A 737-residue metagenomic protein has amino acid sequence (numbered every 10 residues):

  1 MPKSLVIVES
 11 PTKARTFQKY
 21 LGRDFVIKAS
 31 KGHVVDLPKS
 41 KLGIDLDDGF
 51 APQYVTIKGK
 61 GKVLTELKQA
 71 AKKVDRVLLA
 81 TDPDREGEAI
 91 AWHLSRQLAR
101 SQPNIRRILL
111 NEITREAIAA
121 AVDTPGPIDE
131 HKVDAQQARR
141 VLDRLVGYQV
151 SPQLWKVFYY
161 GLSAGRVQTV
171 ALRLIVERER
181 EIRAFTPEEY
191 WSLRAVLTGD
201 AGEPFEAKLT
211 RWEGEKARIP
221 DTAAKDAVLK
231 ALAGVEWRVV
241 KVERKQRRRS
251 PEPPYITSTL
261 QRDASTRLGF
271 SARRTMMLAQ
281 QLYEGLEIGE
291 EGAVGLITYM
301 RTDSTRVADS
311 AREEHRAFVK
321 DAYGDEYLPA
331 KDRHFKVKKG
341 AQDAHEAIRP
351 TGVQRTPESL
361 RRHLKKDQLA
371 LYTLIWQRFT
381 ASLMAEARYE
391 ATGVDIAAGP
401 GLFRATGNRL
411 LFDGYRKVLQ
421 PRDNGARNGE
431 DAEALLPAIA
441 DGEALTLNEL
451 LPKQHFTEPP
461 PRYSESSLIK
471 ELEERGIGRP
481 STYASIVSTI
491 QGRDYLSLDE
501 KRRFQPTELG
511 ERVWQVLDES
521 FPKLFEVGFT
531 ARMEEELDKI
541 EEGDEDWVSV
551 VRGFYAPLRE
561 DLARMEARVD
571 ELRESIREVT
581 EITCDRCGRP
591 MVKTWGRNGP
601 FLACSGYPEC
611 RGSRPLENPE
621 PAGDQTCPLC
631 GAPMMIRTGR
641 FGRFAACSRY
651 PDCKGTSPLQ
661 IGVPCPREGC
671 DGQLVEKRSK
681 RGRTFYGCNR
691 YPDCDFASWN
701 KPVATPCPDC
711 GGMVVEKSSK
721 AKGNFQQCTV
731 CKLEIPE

Functional and structural regions predicted by a protein language model:
M1-R140: Intrinsically disordered, low-complexity regulatory segments
P2-L5, T16, R23, S151 (+6 more regions): Basic, low-complexity terminal or inter-domain segments flanking catalytic cores
T16-Y20, E66, A89-Q97, A117-A121 (+9 more regions): Alpha-helical scaffold elements adjacent to nucleotide-binding pockets in ATP/GTP-utilizing enzyme cores
N111-E116, S258, L278-G285, E291-R301 (+2 more regions): Short, conserved phosphate-binding/catalytic loop or strand-edge motifs used in phosphoryl-/nucleotidyl-transfer
I113-A195, K245: C-terminal or mid-to-C-terminal helical accessory/interaction module adjacent to the motor/catalytic core
R139-Q149, V167, L197-G199, R247-T259 (+6 more regions): Core structural elements
R218-P253, E443: Metal- or metallocofactor-binding catalytic centers and their adjacent structured scaffolds across diverse enzyme
T259-S271, I469-R479: Short helix-coil junctions and helix-kink-helix linkers
